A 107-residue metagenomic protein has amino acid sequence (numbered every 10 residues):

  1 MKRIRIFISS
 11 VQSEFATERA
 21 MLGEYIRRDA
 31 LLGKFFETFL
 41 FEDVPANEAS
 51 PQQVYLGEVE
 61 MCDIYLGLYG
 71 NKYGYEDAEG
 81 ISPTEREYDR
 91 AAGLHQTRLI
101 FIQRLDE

Functional and structural regions predicted by a protein language model:
M1-L68, L94: Conserved N-terminal substructure of TIR/SEFIR domains
Q12, V44-N47, N71-L94: Conserved TIR/SEFIR loop-to-helix hotspot centered on a Trp-containing motif with a nearby acidic residue
T17, Y75-E76, E107: Switch/connector loops and helix/strand junctions flanking conserved nucleotide-binding motifs in nucleotide-processing
G67-N71, I102-L105: Short loop/turn segments at strand-loop or loop-helix junctions that form parts of catalytic or ligand-binding pockets
G93-D106: A short helix->loop->beta-strand "cap" motif at the edges of active sites that frequently abuts
